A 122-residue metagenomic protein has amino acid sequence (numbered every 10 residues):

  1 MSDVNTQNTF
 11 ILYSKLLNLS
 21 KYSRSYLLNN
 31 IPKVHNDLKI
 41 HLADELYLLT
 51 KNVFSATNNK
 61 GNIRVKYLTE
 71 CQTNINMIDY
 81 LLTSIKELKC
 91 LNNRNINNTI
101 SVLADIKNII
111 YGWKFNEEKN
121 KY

Functional and structural regions predicted by a protein language model:
M1-Y122: Amphipathic alpha-helical assembly/interaction segments
